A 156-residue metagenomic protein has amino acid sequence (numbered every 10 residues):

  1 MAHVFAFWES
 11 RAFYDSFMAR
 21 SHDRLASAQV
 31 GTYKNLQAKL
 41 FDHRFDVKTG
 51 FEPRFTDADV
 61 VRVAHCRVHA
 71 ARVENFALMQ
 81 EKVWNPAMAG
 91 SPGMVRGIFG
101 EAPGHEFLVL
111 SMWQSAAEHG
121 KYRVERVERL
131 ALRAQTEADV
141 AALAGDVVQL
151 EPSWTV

Functional and structural regions predicted by a protein language model:
M1-V156: Short S/T/G/P-rich N-terminal loop/turn motif that feeds into the first structured element of a domain
